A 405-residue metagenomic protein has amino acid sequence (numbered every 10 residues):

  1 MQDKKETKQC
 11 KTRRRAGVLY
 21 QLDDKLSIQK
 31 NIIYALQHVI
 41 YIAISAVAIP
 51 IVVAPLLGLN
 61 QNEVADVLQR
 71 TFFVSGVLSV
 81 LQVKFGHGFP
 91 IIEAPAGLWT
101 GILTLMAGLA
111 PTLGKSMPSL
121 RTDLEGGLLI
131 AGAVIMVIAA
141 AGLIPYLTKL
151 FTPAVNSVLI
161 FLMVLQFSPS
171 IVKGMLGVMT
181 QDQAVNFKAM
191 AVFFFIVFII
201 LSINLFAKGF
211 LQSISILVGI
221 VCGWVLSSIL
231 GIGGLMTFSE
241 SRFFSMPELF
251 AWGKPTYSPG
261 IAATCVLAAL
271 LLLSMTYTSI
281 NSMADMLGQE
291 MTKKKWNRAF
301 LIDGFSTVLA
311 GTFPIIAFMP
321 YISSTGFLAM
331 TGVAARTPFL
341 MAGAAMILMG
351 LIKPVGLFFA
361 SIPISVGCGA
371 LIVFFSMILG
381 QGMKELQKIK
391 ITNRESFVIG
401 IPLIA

Functional and structural regions predicted by a protein language model:
Q2-P90, A94, G101-G114: N-terminal signal-anchor module of multipass membrane proteins
D3, T7-Q29, I199-I203, S215-C265 (+1 more regions): Hydrophobic transmembrane alpha-helices of multi-pass solute/ion transporters
L19, I28, V52-F85, V266-R336: Membrane-embedded helical hairpins/re-entrant loop segments and their flanking transmembrane helices within multi-pass
D23, F206-V218, F243-W252, I261 (+1 more regions): Hydrophobic, small-residue-rich membrane helices and short re-entrant helix-turn-helix hairpins that build
I32-I42, A46, V185-V197, I214-S215 (+3 more regions): Hydrophobic, membrane-embedded alpha-helices of multi-pass small-molecule transporters
H87-T100, K149-N156, Q212-L217, I315-S324 (+2 more regions): Short, non-helical or kinked segments that cap or interrupt transmembrane helices
T104-L109, N204, S324-A335, A345-G350: Interfacial segments of multi-pass membrane proteins
M117-G233, G343, L348-A405: Membrane-embedded alpha-helical modules
